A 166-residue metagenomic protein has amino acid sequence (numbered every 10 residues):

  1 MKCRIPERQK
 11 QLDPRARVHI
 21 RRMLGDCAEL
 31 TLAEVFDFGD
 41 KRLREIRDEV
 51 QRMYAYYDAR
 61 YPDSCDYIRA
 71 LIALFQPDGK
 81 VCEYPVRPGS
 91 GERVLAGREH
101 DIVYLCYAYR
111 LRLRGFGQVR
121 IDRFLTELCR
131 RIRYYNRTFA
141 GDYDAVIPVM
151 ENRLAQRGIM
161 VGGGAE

Functional and structural regions predicted by a protein language model:
M1-T31, Y61-L111, Y143-E166: Intrinsic disorder/low-complexity detector
K2-C3, E7-K10, F38, R52 (+1 more regions): Short N-terminal mixed-charge amphipathic segments
A33, R112, D122-T126: A structural feature that tracks compact, well-ordered secondary-structure segments with a strong bias toward
I46-A55, F124-Y135: Amphipathic alpha-helical segments that form the core helices of the histone-fold
E92-V94, Y109, L113-F116, R130-Y135: Long compositionally biased, domain-poor regions of proteins
R137-F139: Long protein-protein interaction modules used by eukaryotic assembly/scaffold proteins
